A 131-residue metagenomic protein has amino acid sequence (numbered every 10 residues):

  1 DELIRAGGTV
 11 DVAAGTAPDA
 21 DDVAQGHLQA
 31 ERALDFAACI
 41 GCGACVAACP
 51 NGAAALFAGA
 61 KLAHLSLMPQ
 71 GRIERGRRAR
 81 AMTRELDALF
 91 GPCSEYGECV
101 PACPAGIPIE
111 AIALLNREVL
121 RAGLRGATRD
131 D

Functional and structural regions predicted by a protein language model:
E2-A38, C42-D131: Ferredoxin-type iron-sulfur electron-transfer modules in oxidoreductases and energy-metabolism complexes
